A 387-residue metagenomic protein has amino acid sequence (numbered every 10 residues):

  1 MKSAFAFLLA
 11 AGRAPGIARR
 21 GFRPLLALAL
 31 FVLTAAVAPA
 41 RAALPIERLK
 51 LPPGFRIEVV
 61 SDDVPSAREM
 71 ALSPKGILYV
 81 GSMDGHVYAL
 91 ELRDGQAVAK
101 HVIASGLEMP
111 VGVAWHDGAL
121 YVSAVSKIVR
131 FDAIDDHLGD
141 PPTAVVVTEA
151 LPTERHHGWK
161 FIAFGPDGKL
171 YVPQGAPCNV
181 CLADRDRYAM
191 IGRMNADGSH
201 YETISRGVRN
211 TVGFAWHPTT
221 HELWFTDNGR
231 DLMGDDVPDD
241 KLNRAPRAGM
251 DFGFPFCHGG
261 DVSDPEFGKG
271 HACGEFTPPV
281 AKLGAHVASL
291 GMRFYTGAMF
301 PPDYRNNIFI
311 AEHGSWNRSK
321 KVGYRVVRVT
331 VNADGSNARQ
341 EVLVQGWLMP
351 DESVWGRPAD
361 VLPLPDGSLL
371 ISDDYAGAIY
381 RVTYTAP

Functional and structural regions predicted by a protein language model:
P24-A35: Bacterial N-terminal signal peptides
A43-L51, W159, A176-N179, A189 (+6 more regions): Beta-propeller domain segments
E58-S82, A288-G291, I310: Beta-strand-rich domains and repeat architectures in extracellular enzymes and scaffolds, especially beta-propellers
V60-V64, V102-G106, V147-E154, T203-G207 (+3 more regions): Surface loop/turn motifs at the tips and blade-to-blade linkers of beta-strand repeat domains
I77-Y79, A119-V122, K169-P173, E222-T226 (+2 more regions): Conserved beta-propeller blade signature
A89, Q96-D117: Blade-loop segments of beta-propeller domains
K127-F164: Asp-box/WD-like beta-propeller blade repeats and closely related beta-sheet repeat scaffolds
